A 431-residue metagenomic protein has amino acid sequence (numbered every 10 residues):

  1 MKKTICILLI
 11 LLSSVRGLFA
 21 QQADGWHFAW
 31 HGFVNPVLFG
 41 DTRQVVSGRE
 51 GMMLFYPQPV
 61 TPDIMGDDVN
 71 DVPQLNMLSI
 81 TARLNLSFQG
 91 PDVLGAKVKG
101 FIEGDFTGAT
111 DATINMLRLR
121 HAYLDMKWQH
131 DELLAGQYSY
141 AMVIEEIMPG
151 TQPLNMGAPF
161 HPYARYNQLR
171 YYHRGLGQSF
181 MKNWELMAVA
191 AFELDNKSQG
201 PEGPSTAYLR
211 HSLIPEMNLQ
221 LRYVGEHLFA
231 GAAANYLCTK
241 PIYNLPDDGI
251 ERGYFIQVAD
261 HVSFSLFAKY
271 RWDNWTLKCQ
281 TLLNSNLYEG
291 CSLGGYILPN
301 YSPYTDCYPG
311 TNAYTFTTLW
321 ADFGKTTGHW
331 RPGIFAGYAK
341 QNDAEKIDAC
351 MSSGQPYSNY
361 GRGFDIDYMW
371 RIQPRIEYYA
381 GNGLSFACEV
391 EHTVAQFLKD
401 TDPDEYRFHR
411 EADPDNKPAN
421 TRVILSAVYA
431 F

Functional and structural regions predicted by a protein language model:
T4-S13: Sec-dependent N-terminal signal peptides
R16-A20: Sec/Tat signal peptide C-region and signal peptidase I cleavage site
Q22, P73-N76, D111-M116, M156-Y163 (+8 more regions): Replace "Gram-negative outer membrane beta-barrel proteins" with "bacterial and organellar outer membrane beta-barrel
A23-E50, T61-P62, D67-N196, L213 (+4 more regions): Outer membrane beta-barrel
G32, G100-I102, L133-A135, L186-A190 (+9 more regions): Membrane-embedded beta-strand positions of outer-membrane beta-barrel proteins
L38-V46, D92, G108-A112, A141-E145 (+7 more regions): Gram-negative outer-membrane beta-barrel proteins
V224-W370: Detector for outer-membrane/organellar transmembrane beta-barrel domains, recognizing the amphipathic beta-strand
D415-F431: Outer-membrane beta-barrel "beta-signal"
